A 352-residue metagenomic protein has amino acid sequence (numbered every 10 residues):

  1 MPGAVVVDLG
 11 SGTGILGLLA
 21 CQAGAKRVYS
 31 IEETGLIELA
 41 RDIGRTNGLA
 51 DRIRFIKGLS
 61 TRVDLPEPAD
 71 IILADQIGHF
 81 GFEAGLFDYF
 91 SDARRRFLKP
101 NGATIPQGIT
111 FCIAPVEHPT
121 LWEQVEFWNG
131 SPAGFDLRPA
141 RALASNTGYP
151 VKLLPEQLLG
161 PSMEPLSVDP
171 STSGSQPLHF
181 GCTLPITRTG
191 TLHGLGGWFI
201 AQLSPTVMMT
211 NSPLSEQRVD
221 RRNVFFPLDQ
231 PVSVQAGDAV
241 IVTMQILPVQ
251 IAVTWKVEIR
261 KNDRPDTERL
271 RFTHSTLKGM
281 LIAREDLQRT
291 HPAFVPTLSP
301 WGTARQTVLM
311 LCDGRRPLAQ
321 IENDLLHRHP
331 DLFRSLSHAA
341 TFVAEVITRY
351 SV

Functional and structural regions predicted by a protein language model:
M1-L9, T13-F294: Class I SAM-binding transferase module
L203, Q245, A293-V352: Long, charge-rich, low-complexity alpha-helical segments
